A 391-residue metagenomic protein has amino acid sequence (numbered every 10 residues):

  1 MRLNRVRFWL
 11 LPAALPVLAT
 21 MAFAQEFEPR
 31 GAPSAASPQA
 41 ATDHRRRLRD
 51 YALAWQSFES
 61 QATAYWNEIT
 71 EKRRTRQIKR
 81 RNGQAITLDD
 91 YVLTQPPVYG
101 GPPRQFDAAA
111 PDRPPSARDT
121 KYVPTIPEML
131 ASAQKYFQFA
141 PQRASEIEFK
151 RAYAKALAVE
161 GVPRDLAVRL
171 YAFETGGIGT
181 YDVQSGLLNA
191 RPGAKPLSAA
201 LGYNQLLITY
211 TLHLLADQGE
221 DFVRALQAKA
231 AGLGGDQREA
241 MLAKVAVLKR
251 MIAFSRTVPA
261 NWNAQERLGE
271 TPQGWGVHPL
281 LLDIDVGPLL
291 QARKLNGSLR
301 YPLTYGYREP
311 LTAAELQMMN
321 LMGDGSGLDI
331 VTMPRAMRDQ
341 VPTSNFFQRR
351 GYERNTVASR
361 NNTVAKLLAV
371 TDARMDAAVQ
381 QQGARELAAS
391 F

Functional and structural regions predicted by a protein language model:
M1-A13: Bacterial N-terminal signal peptides that target proteins for export
A14-A22: Hydrophobic h-region of N-terminal signal peptides that target proteins for export in Gram-negative bacteria
A22-P29, G83: Boundary at the C-terminal end of the N-terminal hydrophobic targeting segment
R30-R46, T120-P141: N-terminal low-complexity, Pro/Thr/Ser-rich intrinsically disordered segments that act as propeptides or flexible
A35-P103: Alpha-helical, heptad-rich or low-complexity scaffold/stalk segments that mediate oligomerization or tethering
A85-Q138: Non-catalytic propeptide/linker segments at domain boundaries
A133-R350: Catalytic glycan-binding domains that act on GlcNAc-containing polysaccharides
R350-F391: Low-complexity, Gly/Ser/Thr/Pro-rich intrinsically disordered linker/tail segments
